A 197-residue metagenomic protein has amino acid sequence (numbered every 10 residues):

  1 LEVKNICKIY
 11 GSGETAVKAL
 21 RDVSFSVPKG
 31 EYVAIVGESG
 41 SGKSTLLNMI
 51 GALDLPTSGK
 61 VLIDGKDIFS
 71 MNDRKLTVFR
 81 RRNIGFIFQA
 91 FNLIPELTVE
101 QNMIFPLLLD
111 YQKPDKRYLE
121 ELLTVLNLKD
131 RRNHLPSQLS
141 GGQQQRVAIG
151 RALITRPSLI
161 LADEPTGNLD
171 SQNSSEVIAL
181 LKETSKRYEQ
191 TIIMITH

Functional and structural regions predicted by a protein language model:
L1-T196: ABC family nucleotide-binding domain
